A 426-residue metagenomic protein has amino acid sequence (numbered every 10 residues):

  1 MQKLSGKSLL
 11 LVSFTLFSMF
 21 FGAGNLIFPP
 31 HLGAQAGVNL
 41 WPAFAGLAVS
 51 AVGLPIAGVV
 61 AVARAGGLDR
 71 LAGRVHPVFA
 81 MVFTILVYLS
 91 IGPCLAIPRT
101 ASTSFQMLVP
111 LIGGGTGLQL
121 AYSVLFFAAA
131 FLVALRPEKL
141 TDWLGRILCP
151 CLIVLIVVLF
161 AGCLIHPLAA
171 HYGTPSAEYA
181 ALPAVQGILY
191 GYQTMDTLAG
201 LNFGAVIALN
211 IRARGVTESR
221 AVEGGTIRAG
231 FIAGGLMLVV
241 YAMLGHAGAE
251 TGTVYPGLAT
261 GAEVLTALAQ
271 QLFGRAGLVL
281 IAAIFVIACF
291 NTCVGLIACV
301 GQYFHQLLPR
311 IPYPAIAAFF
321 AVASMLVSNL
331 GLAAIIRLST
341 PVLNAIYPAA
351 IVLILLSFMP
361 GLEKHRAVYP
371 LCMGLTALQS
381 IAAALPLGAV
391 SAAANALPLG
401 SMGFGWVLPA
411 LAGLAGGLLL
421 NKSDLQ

Functional and structural regions predicted by a protein language model:
L11-F21, G162-A169, A177-L244, L280-A288 (+2 more regions): Hydrophobic, membrane-embedded alpha-helices of multi-pass small-molecule transporters
G53, A57, C151-C163, I227-G252 (+2 more regions): Selective recognition of specific alpha-helical transmembrane segments in multi-pass small-molecule
V62-L71, F127-L148, A213-V216, M325-R337 (+1 more regions): Membrane-water interface regions at transmembrane-helix termini and the short interhelical loops of multi-pass membrane
D69-R70, V240-F290, P341: TM-loop-TM module centered on a large, flexible mid-protein loop between adjacent transmembrane helices in multi-pass
P93, I97, I153-Y179, T197-L198 (+3 more regions): Hydrophobic alpha-helical segments and their helix-loop junctions in multi-pass secondary transporters
L135-C163, S339-I351, P370-L378: Membrane-interface loop-to-helix entry segments
R136-I147, A184-G187, I207-L236, T253-T266 (+2 more regions): Hydrophobic, small-residue-rich membrane helices and short re-entrant helix-turn-helix hairpins that build
L159, H166, R366-Q426: A generic transmembrane alpha-helix motif of multi-pass inner-membrane proteins
